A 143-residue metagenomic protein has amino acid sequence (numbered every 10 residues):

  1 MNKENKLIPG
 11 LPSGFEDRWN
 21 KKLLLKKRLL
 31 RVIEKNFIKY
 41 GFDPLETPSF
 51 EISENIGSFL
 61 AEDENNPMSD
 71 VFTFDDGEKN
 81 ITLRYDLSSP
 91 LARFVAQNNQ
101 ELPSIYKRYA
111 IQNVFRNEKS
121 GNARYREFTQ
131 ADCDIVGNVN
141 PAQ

Functional and structural regions predicted by a protein language model:
M1-Q143: TRNA-recognition modules of translation machinery and tRNA-sensing kinases, especially anticodon-binding
